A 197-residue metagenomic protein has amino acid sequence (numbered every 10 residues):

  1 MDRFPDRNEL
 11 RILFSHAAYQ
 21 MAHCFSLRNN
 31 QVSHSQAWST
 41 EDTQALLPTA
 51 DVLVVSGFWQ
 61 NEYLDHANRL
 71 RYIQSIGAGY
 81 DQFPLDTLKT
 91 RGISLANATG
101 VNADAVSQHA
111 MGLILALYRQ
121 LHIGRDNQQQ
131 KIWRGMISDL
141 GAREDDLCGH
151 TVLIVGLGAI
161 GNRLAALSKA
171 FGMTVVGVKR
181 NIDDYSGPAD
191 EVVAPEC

Functional and structural regions predicted by a protein language model:
M1-A96: An N-terminal-biased, well-structured beta-alpha scaffold segment characteristic of Rossmann-like dinucleotide-binding
V32-W38, L53-G57, Q130-L140, P188-P195: Short gly/ser/thr-rich secondary-structure transition/capping motifs
P48, D65-N68, R119, H150 (+1 more regions): Structured loop/turn residues at beta-strand edges in well-structured enzyme cores
Q82-F83, A105, K131, N162 (+1 more regions): Generic structural signal for helix capping and beta-alpha/helix-loop junctions
L85-T87, S107-M111, P188-D190: Short secondary-structure transition/capping segments
I93, T99-T151, A166: Phosphate-binding beta-alpha-beta segment of Rossmann-like dinucleotide-binding domains, i.e., the NAD(P)
G141-C197: Rossmann-like dinucleotide/phosphate-binding beta-alpha-beta segment
